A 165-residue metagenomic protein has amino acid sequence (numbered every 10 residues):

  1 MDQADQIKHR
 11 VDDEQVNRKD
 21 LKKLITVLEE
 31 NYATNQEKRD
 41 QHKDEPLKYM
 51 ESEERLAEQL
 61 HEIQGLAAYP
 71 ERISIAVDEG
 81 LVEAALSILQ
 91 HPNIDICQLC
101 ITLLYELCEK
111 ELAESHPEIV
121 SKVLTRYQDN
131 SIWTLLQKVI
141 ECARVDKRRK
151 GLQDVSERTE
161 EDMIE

Functional and structural regions predicted by a protein language model:
Q6-E165: Elongated alpha-helical scaffolds that mediate protein-protein interactions in large eukaryotic proteins, primarily
